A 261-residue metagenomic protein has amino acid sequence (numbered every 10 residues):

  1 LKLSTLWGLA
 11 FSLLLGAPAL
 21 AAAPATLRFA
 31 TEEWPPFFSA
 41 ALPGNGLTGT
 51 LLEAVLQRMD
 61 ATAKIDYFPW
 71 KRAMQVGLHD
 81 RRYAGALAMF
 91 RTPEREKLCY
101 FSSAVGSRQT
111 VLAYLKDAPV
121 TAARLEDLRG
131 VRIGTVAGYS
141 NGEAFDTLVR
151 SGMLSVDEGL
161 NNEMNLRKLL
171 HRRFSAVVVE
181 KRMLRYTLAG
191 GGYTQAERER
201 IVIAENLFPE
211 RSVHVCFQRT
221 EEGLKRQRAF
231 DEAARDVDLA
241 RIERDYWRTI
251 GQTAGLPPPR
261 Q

Functional and structural regions predicted by a protein language model:
A22, T62, S140-M153, A196-E197 (+1 more regions): Ligand-binding clefts/hinges and TM-proximal coupling segments of bilobed small-molecule sensing domains
A22-P93, K97, T135, T249-I250: Extracytoplasmic small-molecule ligand-binding "clamshell" domains of the periplasmic binding protein/Venus flytrap
T31-E33, S107-V111, Q195-D231, A254-R260: Periplasmic-binding protein-like
L42-A54, K116-S151, N165-R167, R182: Bilobed "Venus flytrap"/periplasmic-binding protein-like clamshell domains and structurally analogous long
G49-R58, E126, V131-R132, S212-W247: Extended ligand-binding regions for polar small-molecule ligands
E53, D66-D127, N141, V202-F208: Acidic, polar ligand-binding/catalytic clefts
T62-P69, M153-K168, E205: Short beta-strand-to-loop elements that line the ligand-binding cleft of bilobed periplasmic-binding protein-like
K71-Y83, Y100, E163-Y186, G190-G191: Short helices/loops that flank or line small-molecule/ion binding pockets
